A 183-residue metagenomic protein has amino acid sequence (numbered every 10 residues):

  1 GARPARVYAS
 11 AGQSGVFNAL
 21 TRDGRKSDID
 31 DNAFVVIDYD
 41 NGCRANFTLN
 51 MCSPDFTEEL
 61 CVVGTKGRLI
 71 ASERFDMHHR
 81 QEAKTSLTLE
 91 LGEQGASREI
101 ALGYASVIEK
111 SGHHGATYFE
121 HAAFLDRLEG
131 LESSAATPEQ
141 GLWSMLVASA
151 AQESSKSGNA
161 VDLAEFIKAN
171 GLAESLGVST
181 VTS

Functional and structural regions predicted by a protein language model:
G1-R44, L49-D55, E139: Rossmann-like dinucleotide-binding domain that binds NAD(P)(H)
R3, N41-C43, F56, G67-R68 (+2 more regions): Short acidic/polar mixed-charge low-complexity motifs
L20-K26, L60, K66, K84-S86: Short, surface-exposed loop/helix-turn segments at secondary-structure junctions that function as lids/hinges flanking
N32-F34, E59, K66-R68: Extracellular structured ligand-interaction cores
D38, V63, T88-G92: A generic structural motif
N50, S72-F75, F166: Surface loops and adjacent helix of pleckstrin homology
F56-L60, L91-S183: C-terminal helical cap and adjacent loop that interface with cofactors, partners, or active-site loops
I70-A101: Mobile, glycine-enriched helix-loop/loop "lid" segments at the mouths of ligand-binding/catalytic clefts that gate
